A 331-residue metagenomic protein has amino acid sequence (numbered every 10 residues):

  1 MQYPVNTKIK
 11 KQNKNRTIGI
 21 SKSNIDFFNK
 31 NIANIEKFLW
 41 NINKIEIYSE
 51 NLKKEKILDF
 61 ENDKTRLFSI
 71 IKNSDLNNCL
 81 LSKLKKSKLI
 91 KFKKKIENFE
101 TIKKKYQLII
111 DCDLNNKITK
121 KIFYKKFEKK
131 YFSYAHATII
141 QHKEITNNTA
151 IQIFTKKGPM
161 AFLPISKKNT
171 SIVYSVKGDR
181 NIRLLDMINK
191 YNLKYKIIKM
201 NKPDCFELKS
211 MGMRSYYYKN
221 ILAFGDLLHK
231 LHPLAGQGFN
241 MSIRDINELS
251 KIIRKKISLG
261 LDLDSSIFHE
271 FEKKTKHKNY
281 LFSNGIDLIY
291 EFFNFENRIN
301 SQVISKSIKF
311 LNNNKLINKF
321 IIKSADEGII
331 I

Functional and structural regions predicted by a protein language model:
M1-R16: Glycine-rich FAD pyrophosphate-binding loop
N6, I118, K230-H232: Catalytic P-loop NTPase motifs of RecA-like helicase/translocase cores
N13-I42: N-terminal glycine-rich dinucleotide-binding loop that anchors FAD/FMN and/or NAD(P) in oxidoreductases
D26, W40-H136: Conserved N-terminal helical subregion
L114-L193, M200-P203: Conserved FAD-binding catalytic core of PHBH/FMO-like flavoproteins
R180-L263: FAD/FMN-dependent oxidoreductases across multiple families
L193-K194, K251-I331: C-terminal helical "tail/cap" subdomain of flavin- and related membrane-associated enzymes
